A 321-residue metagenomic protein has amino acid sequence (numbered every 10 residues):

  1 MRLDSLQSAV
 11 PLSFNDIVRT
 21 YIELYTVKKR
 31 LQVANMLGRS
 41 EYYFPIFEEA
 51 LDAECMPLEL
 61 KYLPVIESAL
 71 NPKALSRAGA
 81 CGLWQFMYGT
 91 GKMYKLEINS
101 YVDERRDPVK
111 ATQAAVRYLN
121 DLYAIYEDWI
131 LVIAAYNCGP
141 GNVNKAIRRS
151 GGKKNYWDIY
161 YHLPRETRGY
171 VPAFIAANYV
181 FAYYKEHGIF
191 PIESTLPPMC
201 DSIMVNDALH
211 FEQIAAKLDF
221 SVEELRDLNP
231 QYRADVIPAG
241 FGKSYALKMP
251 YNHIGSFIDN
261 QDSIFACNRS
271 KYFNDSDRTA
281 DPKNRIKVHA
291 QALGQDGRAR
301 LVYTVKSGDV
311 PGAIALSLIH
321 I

Functional and structural regions predicted by a protein language model:
M1-C55: An acidic, Gly/Ser/Thr/Pro-rich helix-cap/linker signature
Y21-N35, A69-A78, Q85-E127, I147-Y161 (+1 more regions): Substrate-binding clefts and substrate-entry loops adjacent to catalytic sites of polymer-processing enzymes acting on
M56-K73, V132-G139, R226-N229: Short, functionally critical alpha-helical segments immediately adjacent to catalytic or ligand/cofactor-binding
N120-A146, L225: Catalytic and binding regions of secreted/periplasmic enzymes and modules that target cell-wall glycans
L163, L228-F265: Extracellular LysM carbohydrate-binding repeats and other cell-envelope/extracellular binding modules
P197-P198, I203-A234: Long hydrophobic segments that form regular secondary structure
I319-I321: Conserved small/polar residues in nucleotide/adenosyl-binding loops
